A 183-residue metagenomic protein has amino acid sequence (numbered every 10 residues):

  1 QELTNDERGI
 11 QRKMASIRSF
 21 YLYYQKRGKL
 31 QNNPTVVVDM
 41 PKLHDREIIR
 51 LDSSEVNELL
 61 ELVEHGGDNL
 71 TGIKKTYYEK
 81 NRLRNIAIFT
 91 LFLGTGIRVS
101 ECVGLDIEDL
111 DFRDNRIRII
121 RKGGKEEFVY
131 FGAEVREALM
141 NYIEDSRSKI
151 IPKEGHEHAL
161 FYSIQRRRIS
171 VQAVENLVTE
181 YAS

Functional and structural regions predicted by a protein language model:
Q1-S183: Conserved catalytic core of the tyrosine transesterase superfamily
